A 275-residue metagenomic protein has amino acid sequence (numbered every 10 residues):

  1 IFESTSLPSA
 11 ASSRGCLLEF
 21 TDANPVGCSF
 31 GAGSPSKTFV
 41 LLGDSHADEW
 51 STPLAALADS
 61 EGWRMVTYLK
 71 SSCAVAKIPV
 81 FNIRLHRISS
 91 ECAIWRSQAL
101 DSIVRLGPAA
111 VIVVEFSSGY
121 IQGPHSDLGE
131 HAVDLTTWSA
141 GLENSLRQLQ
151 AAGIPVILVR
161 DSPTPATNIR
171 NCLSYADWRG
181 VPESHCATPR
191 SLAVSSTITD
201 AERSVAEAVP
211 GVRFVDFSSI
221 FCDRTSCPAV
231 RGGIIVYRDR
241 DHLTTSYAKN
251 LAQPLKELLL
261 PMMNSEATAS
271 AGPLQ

Functional and structural regions predicted by a protein language model:
I1-Q275: Extracellular/periplasmic envelope-modification machinery, especially enzymes that add or remove acyl/ester groups on
